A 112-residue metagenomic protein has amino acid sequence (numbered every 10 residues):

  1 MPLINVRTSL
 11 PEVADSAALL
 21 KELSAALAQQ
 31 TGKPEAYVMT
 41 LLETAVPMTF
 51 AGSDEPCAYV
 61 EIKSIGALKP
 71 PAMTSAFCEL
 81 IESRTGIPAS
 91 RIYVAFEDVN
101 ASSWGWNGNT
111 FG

Functional and structural regions predicted by a protein language model:
M1-G112: Interaction-mediating elements
